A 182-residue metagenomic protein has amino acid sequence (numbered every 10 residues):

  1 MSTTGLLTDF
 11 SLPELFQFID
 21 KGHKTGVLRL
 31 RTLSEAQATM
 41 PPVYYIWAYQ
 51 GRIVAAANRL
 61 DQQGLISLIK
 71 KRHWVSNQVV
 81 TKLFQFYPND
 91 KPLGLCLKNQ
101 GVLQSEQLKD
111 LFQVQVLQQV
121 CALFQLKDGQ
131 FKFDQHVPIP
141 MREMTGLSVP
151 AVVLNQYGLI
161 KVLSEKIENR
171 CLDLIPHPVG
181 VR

Functional and structural regions predicted by a protein language model:
M1-R182: Acidic, Ser/Thr/Pro-enriched low-complexity segments and adjacent helix/loop capping patches that create flexible
